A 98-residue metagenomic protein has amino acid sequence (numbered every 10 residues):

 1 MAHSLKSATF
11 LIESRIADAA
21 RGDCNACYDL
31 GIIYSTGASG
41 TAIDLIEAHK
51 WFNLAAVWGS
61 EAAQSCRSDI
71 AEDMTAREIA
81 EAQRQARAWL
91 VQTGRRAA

Functional and structural regions predicted by a protein language model:
S4-S14, T41-K50, R77-E81: Structural signature of tandem alpha-helical TPR/SEL1-like repeats, specifically the intra-repeat loop/turn
A20-C24, G37-A38, F52, W58-S60 (+1 more regions): Short helix-capping/linker turns of helical repeat alpha-solenoids
D29-G37, C66-A71: Hydrophobic face of amphipathic alpha-helices that form TPR/SEL1-like repeat modules and related alpha-solenoid
I43, E47-C66: Amphipathic, hydrophobic secondary-structure cores in small proteins
A71-A98: Alpha-helical linker/edge segments of TPR/alpha-solenoid repeat scaffolds and analogous pre-/post-domain helices
